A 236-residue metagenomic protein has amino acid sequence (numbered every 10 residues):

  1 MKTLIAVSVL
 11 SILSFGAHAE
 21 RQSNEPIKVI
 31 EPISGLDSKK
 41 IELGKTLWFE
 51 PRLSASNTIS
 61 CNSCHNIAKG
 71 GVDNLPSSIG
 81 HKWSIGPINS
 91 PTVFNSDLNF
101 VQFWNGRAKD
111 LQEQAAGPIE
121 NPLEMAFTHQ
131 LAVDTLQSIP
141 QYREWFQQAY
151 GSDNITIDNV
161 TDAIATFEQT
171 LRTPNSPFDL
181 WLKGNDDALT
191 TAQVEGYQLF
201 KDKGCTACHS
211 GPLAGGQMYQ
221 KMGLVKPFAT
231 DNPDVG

Functional and structural regions predicted by a protein language model:
M1-L4: Positively charged n-region of N-terminal signal peptides that target proteins for export
A6-I12: Bacterial N-terminal signal peptides
S14-G16: N-terminal signal peptide c-region/cleavage motif recognized by signal peptidases
E20-G117, D179-G236: Short glycine/threonine-rich turn/loop motifs
V72, N121, I139, P174-N175 (+1 more regions): Short alpha-helix boundary/capping motifs
H81-Q169: Periplasmic c-type cytochrome electron-transfer domains
E144-F200: Amphipathic alpha-helical substructures
